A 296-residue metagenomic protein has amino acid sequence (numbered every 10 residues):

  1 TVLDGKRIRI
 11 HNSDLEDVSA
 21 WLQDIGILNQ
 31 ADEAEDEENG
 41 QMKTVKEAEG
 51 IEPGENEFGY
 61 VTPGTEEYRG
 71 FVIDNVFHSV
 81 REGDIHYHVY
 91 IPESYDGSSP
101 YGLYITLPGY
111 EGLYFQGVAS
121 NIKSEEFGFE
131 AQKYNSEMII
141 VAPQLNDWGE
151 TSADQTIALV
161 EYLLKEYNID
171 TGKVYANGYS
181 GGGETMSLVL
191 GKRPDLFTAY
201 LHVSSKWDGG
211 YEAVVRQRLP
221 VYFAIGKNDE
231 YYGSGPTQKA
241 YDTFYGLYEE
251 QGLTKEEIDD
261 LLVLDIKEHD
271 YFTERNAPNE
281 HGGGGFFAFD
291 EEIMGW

Functional and structural regions predicted by a protein language model:
T1-Y101, E184, V189, G252-I258: A domain-start/cap signature at the N-terminus of enzymes
G5-R7, N12-I25, Y222-A224, N228-E230 (+2 more regions): C-terminal catalytic histidine-bearing segment of alpha/beta-hydrolase fold enzymes
S94-S99, W148-S180: Gly/Ser-rich "nucleophile elbow"/oxyanion-hole loop immediately N-terminal to the catalytic nucleophile in hydrolases
S99-Y101, Y114-S120, S152-D154, L188-V189 (+2 more regions): Short, solvent-exposed loop/turn and secondary-structure capping segments
Y101-L103, L107-I157: Active-site machinery of serine-nucleophile hydrolases
G109-L113, L145-E150, S180-E184, S205-G209 (+2 more regions): Solvent-exposed loop/turn segments at secondary-structure junctions within structured extracellular/periplasmic domains
S136, V215-V221: Short, proline-enriched alpha-helix->beta-strand connector loops that line the catalytic pocket of alpha/beta-hydrolase
G172-R216: Primarily recognizes the serine-hydrolase "nucleophile elbow" in alpha/beta-hydrolase and SGNH/GDSL folds
